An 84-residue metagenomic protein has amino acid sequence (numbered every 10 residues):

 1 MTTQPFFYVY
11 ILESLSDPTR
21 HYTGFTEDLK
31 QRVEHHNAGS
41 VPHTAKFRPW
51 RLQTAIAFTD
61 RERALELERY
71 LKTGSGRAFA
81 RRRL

Functional and structural regions predicted by a protein language model:
M1-H43, R48, A55, E62-R77 (+1 more regions): GIY-YIG nuclease catalytic motif and its immediate N-terminal context
